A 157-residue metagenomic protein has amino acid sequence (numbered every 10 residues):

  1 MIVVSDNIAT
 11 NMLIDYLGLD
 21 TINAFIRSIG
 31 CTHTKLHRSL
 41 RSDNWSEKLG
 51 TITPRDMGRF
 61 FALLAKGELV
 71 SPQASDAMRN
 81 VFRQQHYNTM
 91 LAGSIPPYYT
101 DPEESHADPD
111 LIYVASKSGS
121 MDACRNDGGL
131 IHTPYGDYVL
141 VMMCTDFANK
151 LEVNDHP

Functional and structural regions predicted by a protein language model:
S5, L40, C144-D146: Short, histidine-centered active-site or binding-site loop motifs used for metal coordination, general acid-base
S5-D6, G18: Membrane-embedded alpha-helical core segments of multi-pass
I8-A9, H33-H37, Y87-A92: Secretory-pathway/luminal and periplasmic proteins that interact with or process carbohydrate-rich
N11-L69: Mid-domain, small-residue-enriched loop/turn segments at the edges of structured enzyme/sensor domains
Y16-G18, F60-T100, A107-L111, K117-P157: Structured C-terminal helix/loop/strand segments within mature extracytoplasmic catalytic/sensor domains
A24-S28, L36-H37, K48-G50, N80-N88 (+1 more regions): Short amphipathic alpha-helical patches
